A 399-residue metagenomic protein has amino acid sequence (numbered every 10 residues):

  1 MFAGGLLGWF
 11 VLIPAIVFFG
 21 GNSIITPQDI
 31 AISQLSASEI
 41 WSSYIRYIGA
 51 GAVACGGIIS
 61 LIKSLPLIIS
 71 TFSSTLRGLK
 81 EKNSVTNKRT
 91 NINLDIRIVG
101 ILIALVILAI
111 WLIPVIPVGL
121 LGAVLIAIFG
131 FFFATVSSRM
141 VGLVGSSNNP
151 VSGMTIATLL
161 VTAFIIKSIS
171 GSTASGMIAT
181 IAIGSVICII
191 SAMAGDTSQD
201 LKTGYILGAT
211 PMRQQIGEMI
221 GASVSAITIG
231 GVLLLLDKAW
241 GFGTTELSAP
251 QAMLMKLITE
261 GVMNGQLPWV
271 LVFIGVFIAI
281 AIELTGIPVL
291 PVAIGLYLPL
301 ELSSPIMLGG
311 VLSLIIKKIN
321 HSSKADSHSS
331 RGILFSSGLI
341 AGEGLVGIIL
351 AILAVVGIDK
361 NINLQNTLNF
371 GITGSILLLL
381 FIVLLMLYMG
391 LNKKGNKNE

Functional and structural regions predicted by a protein language model:
M1-E399: Alpha-helical multipass membrane-protein architecture
